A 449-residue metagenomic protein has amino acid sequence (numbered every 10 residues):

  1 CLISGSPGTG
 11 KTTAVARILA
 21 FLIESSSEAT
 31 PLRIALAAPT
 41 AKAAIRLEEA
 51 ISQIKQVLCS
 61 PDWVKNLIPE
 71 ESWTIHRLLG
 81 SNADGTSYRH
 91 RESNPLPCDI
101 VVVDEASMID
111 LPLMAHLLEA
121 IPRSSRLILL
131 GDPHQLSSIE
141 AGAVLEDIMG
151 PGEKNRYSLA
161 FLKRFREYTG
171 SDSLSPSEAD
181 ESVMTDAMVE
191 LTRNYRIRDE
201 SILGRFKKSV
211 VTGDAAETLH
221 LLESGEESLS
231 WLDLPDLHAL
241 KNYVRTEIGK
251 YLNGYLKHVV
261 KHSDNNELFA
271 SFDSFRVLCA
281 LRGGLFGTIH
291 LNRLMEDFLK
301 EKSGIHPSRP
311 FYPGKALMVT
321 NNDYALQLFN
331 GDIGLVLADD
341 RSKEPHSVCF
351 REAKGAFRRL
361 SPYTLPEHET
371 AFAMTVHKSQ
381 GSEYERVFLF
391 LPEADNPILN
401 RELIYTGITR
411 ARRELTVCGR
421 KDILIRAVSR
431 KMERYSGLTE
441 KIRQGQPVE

Functional and structural regions predicted by a protein language model:
C1-L221: ASCE P-loop NTPase helicase motor core
P31-L32, C98, R123-R126, M184-M188 (+4 more regions): Short glycine-/polar-rich loops that comprise or flank the Walker A/P-loop and associated switch/sensor motifs
L36, L129, V277-C279, L389 (+1 more regions): Structural beta-sheet core signal
A44-I45, L285-G287, I423-A427: Short, charged/polar "capping" segments at the starts of alpha-helices and the immediately preceding loops
T74, D104, D132, L191 (+5 more regions): Residue-level signature of catalytic and energy-coupling elements of molecular machines, predominantly ATP/GTP-dependent
P122, P310-P313, F329, S379: Residue-level recognition of short, solvent-exposed, well-ordered loop/turn junctions that link secondary-structure
H134-L317, D323-L326: Conserved helicase motor core of P-loop NTPases
D332-E449: C-terminal accessory regions
